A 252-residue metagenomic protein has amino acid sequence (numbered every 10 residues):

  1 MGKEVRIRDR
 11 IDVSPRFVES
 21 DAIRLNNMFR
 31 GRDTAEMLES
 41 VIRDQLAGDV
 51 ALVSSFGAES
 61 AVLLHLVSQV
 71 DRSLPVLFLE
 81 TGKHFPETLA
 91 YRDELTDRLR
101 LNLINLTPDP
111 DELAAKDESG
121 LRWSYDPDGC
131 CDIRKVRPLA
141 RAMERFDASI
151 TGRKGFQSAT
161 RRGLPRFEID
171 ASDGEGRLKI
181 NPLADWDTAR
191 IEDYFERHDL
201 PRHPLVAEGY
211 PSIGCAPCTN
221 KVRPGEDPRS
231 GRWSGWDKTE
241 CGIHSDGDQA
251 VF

Functional and structural regions predicted by a protein language model:
G2-F252: Nucleotide-activated chemistry modules centered on ATP-dependent adenylation/adenylyltransferase
